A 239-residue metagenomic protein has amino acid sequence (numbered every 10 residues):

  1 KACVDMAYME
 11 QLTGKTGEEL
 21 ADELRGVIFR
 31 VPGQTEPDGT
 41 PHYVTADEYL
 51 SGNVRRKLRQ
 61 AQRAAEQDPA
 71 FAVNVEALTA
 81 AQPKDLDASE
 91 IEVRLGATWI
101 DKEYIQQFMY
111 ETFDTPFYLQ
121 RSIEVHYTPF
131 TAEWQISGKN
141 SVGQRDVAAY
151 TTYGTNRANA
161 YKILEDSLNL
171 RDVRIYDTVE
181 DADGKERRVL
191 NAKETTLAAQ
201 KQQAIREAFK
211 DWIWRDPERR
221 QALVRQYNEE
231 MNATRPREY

Functional and structural regions predicted by a protein language model:
K1-Q226, M231: Charged, low-complexity intrinsically disordered regions
E229-Y239: ASCE P-loop NTPase motor core, strongest for the SF2 helicase catalytic module
